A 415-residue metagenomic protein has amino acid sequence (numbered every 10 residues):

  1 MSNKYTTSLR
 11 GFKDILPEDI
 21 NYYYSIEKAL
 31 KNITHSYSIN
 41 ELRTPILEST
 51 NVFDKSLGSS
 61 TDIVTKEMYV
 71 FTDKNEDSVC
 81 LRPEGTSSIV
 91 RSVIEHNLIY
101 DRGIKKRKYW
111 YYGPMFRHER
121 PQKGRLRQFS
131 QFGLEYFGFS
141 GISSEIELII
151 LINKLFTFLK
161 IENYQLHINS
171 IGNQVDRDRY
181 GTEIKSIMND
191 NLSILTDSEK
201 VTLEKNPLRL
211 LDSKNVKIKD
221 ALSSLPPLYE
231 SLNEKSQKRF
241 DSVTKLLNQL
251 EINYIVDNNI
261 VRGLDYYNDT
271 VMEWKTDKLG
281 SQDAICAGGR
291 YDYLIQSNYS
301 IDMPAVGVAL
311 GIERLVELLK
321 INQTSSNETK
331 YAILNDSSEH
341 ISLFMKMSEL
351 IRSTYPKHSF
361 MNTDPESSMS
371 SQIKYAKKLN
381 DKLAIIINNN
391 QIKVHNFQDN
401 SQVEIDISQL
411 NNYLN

Functional and structural regions predicted by a protein language model:
M1-S371, Y375-N415: TRNA-recognition modules of translation machinery and tRNA-sensing kinases, especially anticodon-binding
